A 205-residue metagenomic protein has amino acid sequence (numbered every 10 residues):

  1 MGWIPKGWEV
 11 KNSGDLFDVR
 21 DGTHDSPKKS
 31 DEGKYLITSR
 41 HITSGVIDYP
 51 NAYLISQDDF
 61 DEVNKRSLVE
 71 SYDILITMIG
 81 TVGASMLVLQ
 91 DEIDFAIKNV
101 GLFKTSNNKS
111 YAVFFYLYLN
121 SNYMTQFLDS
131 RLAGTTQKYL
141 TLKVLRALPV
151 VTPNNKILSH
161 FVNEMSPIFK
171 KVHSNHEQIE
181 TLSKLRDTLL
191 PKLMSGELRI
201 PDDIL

Functional and structural regions predicted by a protein language model:
M1-T23, A147, V151, N155-I200: Non-catalytic DNA-recognition/assembly elements of restriction-modification systems
I4-D48, D59-K65, V82: Low-complexity, Lys/Gly-biased intrinsically disordered segments
G33, N51, I97-N99: A generic structural signal for short beta-strands and their flanking turns/coil linkers
T38-S39, D58-M124, G134, T141-K143: A short beta-sheet element
A52-I55, L75, N163: Extended, folded domain segments that form the structural surfaces/walls around functional sites
L54, L102, A147-P149: Short aromatic/hydrophobic contact patches that present stacked aromatics for nucleic-acid/ligand binding
